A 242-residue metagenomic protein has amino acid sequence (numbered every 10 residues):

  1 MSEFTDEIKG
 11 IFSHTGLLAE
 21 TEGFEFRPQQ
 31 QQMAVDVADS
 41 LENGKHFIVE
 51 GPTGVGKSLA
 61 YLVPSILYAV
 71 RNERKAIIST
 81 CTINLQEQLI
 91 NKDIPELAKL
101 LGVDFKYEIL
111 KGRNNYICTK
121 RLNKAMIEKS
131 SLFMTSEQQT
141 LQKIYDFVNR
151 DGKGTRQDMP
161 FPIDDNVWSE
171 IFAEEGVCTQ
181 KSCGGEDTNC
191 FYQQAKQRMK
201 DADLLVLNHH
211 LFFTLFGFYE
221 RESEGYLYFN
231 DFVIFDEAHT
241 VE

Functional and structural regions predicted by a protein language model:
S2-E20, E73-A76, T80-D203, H210: A substrate-engagement module of RecA-like helicase motors
S2-V49: Conserved pre-motif I regulatory segment
D36-D39, L59-N72, K92-E96: Walker A/P-loop NTP-binding motif
N43-V63: Walker A/P-loop
L89, L215-E220, H239-E242: Conserved ATPase-coupling elements of RecA-like P-loop NTPase cores
Q193-K200, H210-Y228: Conserved helix/coil segment N-terminal to the catalytic DExD/H
L227-E242: SF2 helicase catalytic motif II
